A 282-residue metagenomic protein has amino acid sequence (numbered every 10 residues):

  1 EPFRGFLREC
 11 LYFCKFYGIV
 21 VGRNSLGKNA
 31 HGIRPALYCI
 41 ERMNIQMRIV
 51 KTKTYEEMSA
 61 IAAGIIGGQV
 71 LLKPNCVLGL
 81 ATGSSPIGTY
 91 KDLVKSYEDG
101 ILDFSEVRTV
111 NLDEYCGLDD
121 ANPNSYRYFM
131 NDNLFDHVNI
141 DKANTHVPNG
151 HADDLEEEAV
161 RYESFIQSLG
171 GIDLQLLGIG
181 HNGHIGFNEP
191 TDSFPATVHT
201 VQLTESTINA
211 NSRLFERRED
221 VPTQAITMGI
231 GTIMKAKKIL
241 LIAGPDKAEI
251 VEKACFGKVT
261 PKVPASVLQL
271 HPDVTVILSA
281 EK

Functional and structural regions predicted by a protein language model:
P2-Y12: Extreme N-terminal basic, low-complexity initiation segments that serve as generic localization/processing leaders
F3, G18-I19, K28, R34: N-terminal cationic amphipathic segment used for targeting or macromolecule association
Y12-K15, I19, L37-I40: Short, positively charged and aromatic/hydrophobic N-terminal segments
K28-Q46: Short, Lys/Arg-enriched N-terminal segments with co-localized hydrophobic residues within the first ~10-30 amino acids
I45-R161, F165-S168: N-terminal active-site beta-alpha-beta segment that forms phosphate/nucleotide-binding and substrate-recognition loops
V50, L118-N124, Y128-K282: Conserved phosphate- and dinucleotide-binding cores of soluble alpha/beta proteins, encompassing both enzyme active
